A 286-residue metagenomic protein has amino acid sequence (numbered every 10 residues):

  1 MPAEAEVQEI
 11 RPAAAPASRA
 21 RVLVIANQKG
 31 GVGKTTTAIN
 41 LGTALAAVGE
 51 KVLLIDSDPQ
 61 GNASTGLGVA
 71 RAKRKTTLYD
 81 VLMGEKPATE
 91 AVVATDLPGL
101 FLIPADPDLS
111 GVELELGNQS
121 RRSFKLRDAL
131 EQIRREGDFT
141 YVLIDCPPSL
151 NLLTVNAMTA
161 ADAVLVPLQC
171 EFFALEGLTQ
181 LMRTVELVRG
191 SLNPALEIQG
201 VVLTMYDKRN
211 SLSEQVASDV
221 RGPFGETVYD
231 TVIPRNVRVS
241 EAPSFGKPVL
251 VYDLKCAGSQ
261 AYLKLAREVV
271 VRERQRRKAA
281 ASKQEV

Functional and structural regions predicted by a protein language model:
M1-V286: P-loop NTP-binding core
